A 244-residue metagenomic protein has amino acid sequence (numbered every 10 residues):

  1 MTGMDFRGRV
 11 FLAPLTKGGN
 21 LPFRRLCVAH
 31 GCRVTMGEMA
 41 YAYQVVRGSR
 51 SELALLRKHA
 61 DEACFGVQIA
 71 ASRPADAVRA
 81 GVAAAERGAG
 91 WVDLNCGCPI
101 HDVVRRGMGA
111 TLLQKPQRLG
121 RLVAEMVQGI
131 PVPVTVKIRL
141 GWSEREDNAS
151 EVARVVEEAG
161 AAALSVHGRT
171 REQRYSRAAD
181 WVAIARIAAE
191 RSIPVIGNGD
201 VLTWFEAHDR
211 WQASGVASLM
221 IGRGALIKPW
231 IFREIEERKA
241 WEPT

Functional and structural regions predicted by a protein language model:
M1-T244: Flavin-dependent oxidoreductase catalytic cores
